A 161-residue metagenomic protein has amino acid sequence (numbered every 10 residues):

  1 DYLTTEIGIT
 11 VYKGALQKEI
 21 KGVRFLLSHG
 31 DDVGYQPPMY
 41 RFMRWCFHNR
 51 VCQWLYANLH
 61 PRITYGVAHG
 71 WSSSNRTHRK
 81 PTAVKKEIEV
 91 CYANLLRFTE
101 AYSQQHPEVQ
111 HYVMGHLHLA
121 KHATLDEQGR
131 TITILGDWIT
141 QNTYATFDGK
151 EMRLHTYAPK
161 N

Functional and structural regions predicted by a protein language model:
D1, V33-Y35, V109-T124, Q141-N142: Active-site environment of divalent metal-dependent phosphoester hydrolases
D1, Y12-K13, S28, H111-H116 (+1 more regions): Active-site neighborhood of phospho(di)ester-bond hydrolases with catalytic His/Asp-centered motifs
D1-Q105: Conserved catalytic scaffold of divalent metal-dependent phosphoesterases
T4-E6, V90-Y92, Q110-Y112, A123-D126 (+1 more regions): A short linear-motif detector with a strong N-terminal bias
K18-K21, A120-N161: Binuclear metal-dependent phosphoesterase catalytic core
L27, F42, N58, M114 (+2 more regions): Intrinsically disordered, low-complexity regions enriched in small/polar residues
R41-R50, E108, T124, T156-N161: A signal for specific C-terminal beta-sheet/loop modules enriched in small/flexible residues with GP/PG/PP motifs
S103-P107, D126-E127: Flexible, charged surface loops at secondary-structure boundaries
